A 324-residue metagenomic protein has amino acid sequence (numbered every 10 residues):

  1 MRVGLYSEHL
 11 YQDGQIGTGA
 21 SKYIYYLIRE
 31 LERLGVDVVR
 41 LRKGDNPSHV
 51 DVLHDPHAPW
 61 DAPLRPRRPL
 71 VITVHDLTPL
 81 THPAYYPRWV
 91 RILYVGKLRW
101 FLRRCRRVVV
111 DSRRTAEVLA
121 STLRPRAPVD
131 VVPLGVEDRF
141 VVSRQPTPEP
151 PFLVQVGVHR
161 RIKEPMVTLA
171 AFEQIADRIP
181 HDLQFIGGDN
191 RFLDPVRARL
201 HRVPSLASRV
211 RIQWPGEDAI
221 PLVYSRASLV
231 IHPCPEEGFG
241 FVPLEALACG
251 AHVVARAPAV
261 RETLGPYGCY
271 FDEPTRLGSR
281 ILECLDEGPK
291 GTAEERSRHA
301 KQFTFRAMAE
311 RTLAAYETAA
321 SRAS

Functional and structural regions predicted by a protein language model:
M1-S324: Carbohydrate transferase catalytic cores enriched for Leloir-type hexosyltransferases
